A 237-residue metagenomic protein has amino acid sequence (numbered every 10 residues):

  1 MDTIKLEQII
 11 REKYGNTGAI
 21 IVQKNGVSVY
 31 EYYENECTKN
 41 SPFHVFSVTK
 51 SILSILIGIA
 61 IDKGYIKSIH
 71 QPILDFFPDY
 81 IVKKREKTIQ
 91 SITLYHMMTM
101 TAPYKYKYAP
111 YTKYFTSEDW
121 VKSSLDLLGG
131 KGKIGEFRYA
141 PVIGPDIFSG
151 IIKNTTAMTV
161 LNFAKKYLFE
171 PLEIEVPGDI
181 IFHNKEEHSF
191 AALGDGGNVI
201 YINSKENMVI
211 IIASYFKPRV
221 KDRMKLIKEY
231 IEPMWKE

Functional and structural regions predicted by a protein language model:
E7-C37, Y201, N207-I211: A short, well-structured edge-of-sheet supersecondary motif
Y14-T17, S41, D195-G196: Short, small/polar residue-rich loop motifs at catalytic or cofactor-binding pockets
G26, H44-I69, M97, F148-I152 (+1 more regions): Active-site SXXK
K39-P42, Y108-D179: Catalytic-site signature segments of enzymes, centered on catalytic residues
V45, R85-K87, G132-A140, A192-N198: Solvent-exposed loop and edge beta-strand segments that line ligand/cofactor-binding and catalytic clefts
K63-A102, T155-D179: Active-site helix/loop module of the DD-peptidase/beta-lactamase fold, centered on the serine-lysine SxxK catalytic
E170, G178-V209: Active-site Gly/Thr loop motif
K221-E237: Short, gly/Ser/Thr-rich active-site loops of penicillin-recognizing serine hydrolases
